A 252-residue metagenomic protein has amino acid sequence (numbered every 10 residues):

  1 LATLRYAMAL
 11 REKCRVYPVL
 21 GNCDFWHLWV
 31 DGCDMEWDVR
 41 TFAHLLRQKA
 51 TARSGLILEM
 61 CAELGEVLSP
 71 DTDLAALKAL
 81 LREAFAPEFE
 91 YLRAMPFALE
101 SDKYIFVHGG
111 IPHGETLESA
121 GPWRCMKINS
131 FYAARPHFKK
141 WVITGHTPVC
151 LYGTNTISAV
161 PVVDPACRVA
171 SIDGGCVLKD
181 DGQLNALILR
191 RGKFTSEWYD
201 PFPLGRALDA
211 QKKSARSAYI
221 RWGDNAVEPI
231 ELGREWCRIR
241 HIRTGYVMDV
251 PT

Functional and structural regions predicted by a protein language model:
A2-P96: Active-site neighborhood of divalent metal-dependent phosphoester bond hydrolases
V67-A170, G175-G182, Y199-P203: Acidic, His/Gly-enriched loop-helix segments that form or flank divalent-metal centers in metallo-dependent hydrolases
S101-K103, I188-K193, R243: Short acidic-glycine loop/turn motifs at beta-strand connectors
G174-G175, N185-R191: A glycosyltransferase accessory/donor-loop signature
D181-Q183, W222-G223: Short, surface-exposed coil-to-beta transition loops
L189-R206: C-terminal functional module detector
D209-W222, P229-L232: SH3/SH3-like (including bacterial SH3b) beta-barrel domains that bind proline-rich motifs or cell-wall ligands
N225-T252: SH3/SH3-like beta-barrel superfamily modules
